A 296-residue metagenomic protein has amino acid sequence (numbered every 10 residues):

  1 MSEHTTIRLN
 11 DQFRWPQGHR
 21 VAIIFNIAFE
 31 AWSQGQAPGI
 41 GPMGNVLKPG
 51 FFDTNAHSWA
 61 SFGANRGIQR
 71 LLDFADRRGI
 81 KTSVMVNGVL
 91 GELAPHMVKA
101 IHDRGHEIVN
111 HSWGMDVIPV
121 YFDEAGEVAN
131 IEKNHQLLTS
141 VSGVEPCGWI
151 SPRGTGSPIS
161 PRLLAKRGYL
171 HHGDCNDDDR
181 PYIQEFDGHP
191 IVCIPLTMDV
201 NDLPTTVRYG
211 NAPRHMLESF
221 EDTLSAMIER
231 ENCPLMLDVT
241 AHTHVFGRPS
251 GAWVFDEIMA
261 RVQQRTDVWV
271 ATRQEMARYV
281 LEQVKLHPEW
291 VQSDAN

Functional and structural regions predicted by a protein language model:
M1-G148, R153-V192, L217-V239, G247-N296: Catalytic alpha-helical scaffold of carbohydrate-active enzymes acting on polysaccharides/glycoconjugates
S58, P146, L203-P213, T243-H244: Surface-exposed cleft-lining segments at the edges of enzyme active sites
R153, M198, T243: Glycine-rich beta-alpha junction loops
P195-A226: A conserved mid-domain beta-alpha-beta active-site/ligand-binding segment of alpha/beta enzyme cores
